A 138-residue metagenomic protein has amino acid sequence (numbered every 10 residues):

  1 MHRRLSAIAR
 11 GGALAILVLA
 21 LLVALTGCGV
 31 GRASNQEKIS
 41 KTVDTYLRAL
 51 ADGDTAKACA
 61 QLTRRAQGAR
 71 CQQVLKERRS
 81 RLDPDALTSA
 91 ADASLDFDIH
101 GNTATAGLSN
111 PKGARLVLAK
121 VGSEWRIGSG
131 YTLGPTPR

Functional and structural regions predicted by a protein language model:
H2-L5, G11-G12, L17-R48: Short, low-complexity N-terminal intrinsically disordered segments enriched in polar/charged residues
G31-Q36, S40-K41, R48-I99: Short solvent-exposed beta->alpha transition segments
I39-V43, S94, A106, W125-I127: Hydrophobic aliphatic residue packing
L62, L108-N110: Non-cytosolic beta-sheet module surface loops
I99-G107: Short, hydrophobic/aromatic-rich segments at coil-to-beta transitions
A106, G113-R138: Short beta-strand edge/turn micro-motifs at domain boundaries
